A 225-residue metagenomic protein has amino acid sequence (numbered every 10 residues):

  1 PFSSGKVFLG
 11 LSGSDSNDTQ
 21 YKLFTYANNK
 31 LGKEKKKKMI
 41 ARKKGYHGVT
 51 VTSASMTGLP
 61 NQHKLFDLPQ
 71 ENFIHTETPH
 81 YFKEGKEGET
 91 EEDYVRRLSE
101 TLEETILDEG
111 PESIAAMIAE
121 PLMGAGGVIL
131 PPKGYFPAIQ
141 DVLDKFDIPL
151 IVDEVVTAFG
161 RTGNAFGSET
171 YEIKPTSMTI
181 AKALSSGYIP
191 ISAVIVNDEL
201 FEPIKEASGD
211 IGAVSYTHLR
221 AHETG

Functional and structural regions predicted by a protein language model:
P1-R220: Conserved N-terminal phosphate-binding loop of PLP-dependent enzymes in the Aspartate aminotransferase
A221-G225: A short, hydrophobic C-terminal helix/tail in secreted or cell-surface proteins
